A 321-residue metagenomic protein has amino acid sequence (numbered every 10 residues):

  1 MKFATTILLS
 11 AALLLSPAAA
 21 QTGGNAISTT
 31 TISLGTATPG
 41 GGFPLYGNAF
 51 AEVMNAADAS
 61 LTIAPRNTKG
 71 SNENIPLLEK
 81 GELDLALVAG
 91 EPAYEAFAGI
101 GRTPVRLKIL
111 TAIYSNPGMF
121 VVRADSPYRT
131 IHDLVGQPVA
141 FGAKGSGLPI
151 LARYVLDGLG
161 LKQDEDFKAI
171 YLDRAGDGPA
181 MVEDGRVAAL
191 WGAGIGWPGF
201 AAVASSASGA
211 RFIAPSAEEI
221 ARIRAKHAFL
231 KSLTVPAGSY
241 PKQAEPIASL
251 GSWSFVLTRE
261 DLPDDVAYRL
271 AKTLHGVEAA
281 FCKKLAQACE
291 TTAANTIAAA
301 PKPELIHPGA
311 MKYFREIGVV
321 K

Functional and structural regions predicted by a protein language model:
M1-T30: Short, low-complexity disordered leader/linker segments with a strong preference for bacterial N-terminal type II
Q21-A89: N-terminal (or domain-start) structured segment
T31-A57, L61, N116-D184, A279 (+2 more regions): Bilobed "Venus flytrap"/periplasmic-binding protein-like clamshell domains and structurally analogous long
G90-P92, G99-G101, S126, Q163-L262: Pocket-lining segment of extracytoplasmic ligand-binding domains
R106-Y114: Short beta-strand-centered segments that line the small-molecule binding cleft or hinge of alpha/beta clamshell
I113-P117, L250-G251: Short, solvent-exposed loop/turn segments at the edges of secondary structure
F141-V155, K231-A299: Ligand-binding clefts/hinges and TM-proximal coupling segments of bilobed small-molecule sensing domains
R174-D177, E183-D184, G194-F212, R222-F229 (+1 more regions): An extracytoplasmic/periplasmic, membrane-proximal ligand-sensing/linker region
